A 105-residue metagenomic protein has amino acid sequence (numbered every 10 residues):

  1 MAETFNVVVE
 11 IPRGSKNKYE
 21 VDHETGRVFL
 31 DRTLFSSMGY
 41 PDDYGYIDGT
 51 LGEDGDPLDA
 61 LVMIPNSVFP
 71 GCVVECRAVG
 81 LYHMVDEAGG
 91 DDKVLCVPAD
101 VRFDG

Functional and structural regions predicted by a protein language model:
M1-G105: Hydrophobic N-terminal alpha-helices or hydrophobic patches in metabolic proteins across all domains of life
